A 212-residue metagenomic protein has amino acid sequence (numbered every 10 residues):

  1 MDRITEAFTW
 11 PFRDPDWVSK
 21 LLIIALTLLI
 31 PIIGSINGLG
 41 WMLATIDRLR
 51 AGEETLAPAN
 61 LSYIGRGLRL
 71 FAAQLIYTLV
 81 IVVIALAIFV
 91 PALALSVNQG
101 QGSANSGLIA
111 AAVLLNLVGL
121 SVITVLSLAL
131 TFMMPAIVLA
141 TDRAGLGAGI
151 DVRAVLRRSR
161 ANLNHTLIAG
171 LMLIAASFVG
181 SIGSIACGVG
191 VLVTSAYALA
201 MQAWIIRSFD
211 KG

Functional and structural regions predicted by a protein language model:
D2-L28, P58-V83, L130-I182, A203 (+1 more regions): Interfacial aromatic "cap" segments that immediately flank transmembrane helices in multipass membrane proteins
L28-R50, V82, I109-G149, S177-G212: Selective recognition of hydrophobic, aromatic-rich stretches within alpha-helical transmembrane segments of polytopic
I33-A92, A112, N116: Selected alpha-helical membrane-embedding segments in polytopic membrane proteins
E54-Y63, S96-G100, G188-V191, I205-G212: Hydrophobic transmembrane alpha-helix bundles
L86-A87, P91-Q99, T124: Transmembrane helix recognition focused on a "late"/terminal membrane span
S96-A112: Membrane-interface interhelical connector segments
